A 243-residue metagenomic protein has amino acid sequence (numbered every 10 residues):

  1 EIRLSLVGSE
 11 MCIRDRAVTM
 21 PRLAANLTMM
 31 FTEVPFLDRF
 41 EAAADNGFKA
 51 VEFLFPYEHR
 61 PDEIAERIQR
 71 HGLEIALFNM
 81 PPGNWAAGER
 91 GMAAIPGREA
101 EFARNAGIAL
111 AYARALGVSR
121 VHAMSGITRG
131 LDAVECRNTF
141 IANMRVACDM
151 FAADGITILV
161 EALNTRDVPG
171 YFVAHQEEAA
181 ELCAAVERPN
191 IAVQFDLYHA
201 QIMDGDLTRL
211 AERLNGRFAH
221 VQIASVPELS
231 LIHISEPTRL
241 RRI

Functional and structural regions predicted by a protein language model:
E1-D15, I232-I243: Single conserved hydrophobic/aromatic residue that forms the stacking wall/gate of nucleotide- or nucleobase-binding
S9, R14-A115, R145, A152 (+6 more regions): N-terminal pre-domain/capping segments
A50, L159-V160, Q194-L197: Generic enzyme active-site microenvironment
F55, N164, L197-H199: Short, glycine/acidic-enriched loop or turn micro-motifs at the edges of active sites
P61, A86, L131, L231 (+1 more regions): Glycine/Thr-rich phosphate-binding loops of Rossmann-like dinucleotide-binding domains
M92-A192, I202: Active-site acidic/histidine proton-transfer and metal-coordination neighborhood in alpha/beta enzyme cores
H199, P227-I232: Short, glycine/charged-rich beta-strand-loop motifs at protein surfaces that mediate ligand recognition and catalysis
M203-A211, L231-S235: Histidine/acidic-residue-rich catalytic or RNA/ligand-binding cores of hydrolases and nuclease-related proteins
